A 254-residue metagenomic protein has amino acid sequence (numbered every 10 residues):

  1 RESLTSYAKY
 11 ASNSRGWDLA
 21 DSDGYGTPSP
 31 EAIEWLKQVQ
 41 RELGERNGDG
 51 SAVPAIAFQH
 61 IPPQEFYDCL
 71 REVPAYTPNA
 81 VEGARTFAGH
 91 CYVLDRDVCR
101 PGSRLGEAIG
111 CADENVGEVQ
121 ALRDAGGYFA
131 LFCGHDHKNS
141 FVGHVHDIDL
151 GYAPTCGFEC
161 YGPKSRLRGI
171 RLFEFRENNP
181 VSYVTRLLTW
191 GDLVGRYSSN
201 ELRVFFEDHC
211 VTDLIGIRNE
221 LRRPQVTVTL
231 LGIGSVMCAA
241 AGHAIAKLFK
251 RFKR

Functional and structural regions predicted by a protein language model:
R1-E2, S12-R15, Q59-P62, G134-H137 (+2 more regions): Active-site-proximal beta-strand/loop segments in catalytic clefts of secreted hydrolases
T5-S6, Q64-D68, N139-V142, E159-C160: Short catalytic/ligand-binding loop motif for oxyanion handling, primarily in non-cytosolic enzymes, centered on
A8, Y67-E72, K164, S198-N200: Short aromatic-enriched loop/helix-cap "lid" or pocket-rim segments at secondary-structure transitions that line
K9, P54-F58, F129-C133, V142 (+2 more regions): Structural recognition of the beta-strand scaffold that forms the well-ordered cores of secreted hydrolase catalytic
G16-D136: His/acidic metal-ligating clusters that form di-metal
S103-G110, V116-A125, H137-R222: Binuclear metal-dependent phosphoesterase catalytic core
C133-S140, A239: Extracellular low-complexity, Gly/Ser/Thr-rich intrinsically disordered linkers and protease-sensitive activation/hinge
T227-F249: Hydrophobic alpha-helical topogenic segments used for membrane insertion/localization
